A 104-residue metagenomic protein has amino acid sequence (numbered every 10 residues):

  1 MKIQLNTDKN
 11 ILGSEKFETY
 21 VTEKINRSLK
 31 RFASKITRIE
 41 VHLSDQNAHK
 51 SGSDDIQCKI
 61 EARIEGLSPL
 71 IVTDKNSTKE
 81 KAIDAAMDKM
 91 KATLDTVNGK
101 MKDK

Functional and structural regions predicted by a protein language model:
M1-K104: N-terminal, polar/charged subdomain of small-to-medium soluble alpha/beta proteins
